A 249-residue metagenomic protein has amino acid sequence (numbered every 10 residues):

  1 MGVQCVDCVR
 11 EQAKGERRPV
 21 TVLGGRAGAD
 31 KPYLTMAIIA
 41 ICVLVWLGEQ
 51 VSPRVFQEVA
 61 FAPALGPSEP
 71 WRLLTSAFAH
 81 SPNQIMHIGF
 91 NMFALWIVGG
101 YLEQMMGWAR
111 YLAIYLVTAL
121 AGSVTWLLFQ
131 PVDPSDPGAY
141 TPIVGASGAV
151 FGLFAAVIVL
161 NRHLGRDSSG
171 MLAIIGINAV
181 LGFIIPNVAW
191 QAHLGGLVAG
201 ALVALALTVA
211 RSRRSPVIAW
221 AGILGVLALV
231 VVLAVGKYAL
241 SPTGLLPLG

Functional and structural regions predicted by a protein language model:
M1-A27, F183-G249: C-terminal transmembrane module of polytopic alpha-helical membrane proteins
K31-V144, F183-Q191: N-terminal TM1-TM2 helical hairpin plus the immediately adjacent luminal interfacial "cap"
V43, I88, L116-L120, A149 (+3 more regions): Residue-level signature of the transmembrane alpha-helical core of multi-pass small-molecule transporters
Q104-M105, V157-L172, T208-A221: Alpha-helical transmembrane bundle and helix-membrane interface signal in multi-pass integral membrane proteins
Y115-T118, G170-A179, A221-L227: Central hydrophobic cores of alpha-helical transmembrane segments in multi-pass integral membrane proteins
V124-L128, G165, A201, L205: Membrane-embedded alpha-helical segments of multi-pass transporters/permeases
D133-P134, S147-R166: Alpha-helical transmembrane segments
A139-A155, W190-V198: Membrane-interface loop-to-helix entry segments
